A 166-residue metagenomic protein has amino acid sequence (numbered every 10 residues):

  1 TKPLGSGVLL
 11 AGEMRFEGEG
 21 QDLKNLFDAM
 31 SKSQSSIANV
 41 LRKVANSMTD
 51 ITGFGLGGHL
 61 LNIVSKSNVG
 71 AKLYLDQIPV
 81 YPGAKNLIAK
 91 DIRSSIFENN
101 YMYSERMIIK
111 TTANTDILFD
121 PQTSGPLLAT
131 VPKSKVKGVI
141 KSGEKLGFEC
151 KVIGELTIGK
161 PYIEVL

Functional and structural regions predicted by a protein language model:
T1-K32: Phosphate/diphosphate-binding glycine-rich loops and adjacent basic-rich segments that engage nucleotide
V8-G12, Q34-S35, N86-S95: Short charge-dense sequence patches
R15-E17, A38-L41, I117-D120: A short alpha-helix capping/helix-coil boundary motif
S31-N46: Short, hydrophobic/aliphatic alpha-helical segments
K43-L166: Glycine-/charge-enriched secondary-structure boundary and capping motifs
